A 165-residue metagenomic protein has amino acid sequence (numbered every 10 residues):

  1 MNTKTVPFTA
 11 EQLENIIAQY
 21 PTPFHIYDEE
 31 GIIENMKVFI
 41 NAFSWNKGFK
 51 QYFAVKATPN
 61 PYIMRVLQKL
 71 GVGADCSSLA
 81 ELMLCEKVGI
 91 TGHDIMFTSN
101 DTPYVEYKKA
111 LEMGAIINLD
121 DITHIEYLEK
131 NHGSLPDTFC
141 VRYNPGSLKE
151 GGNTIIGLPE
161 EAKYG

Functional and structural regions predicted by a protein language model:
M1-D137, P159-A162: A charged N-terminal "starter" segment
T98, R142, G165: Residues in well-ordered beta-strands of folded domains
N131, P145-G165: Active-site loop/helix belt of alpha/beta enzymes
T138-N144: ATP-grasp fold ATP-binding core
